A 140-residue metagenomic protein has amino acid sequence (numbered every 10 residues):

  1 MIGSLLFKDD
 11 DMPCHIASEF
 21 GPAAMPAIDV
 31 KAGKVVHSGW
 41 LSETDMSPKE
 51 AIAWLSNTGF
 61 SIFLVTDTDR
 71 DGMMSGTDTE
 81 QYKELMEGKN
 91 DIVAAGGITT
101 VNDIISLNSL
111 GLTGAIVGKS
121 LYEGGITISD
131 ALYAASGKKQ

Functional and structural regions predicted by a protein language model:
M1-D71: Conserved anion-binding
L5, L41, M74, I98-T99 (+3 more regions): Gly/Ser/Thr-rich beta-alpha loop segments that engage phosphate groups in nucleotides
D9-C14, E80-V117: Catalytic cores of alpha/beta
D10, D45, K49, S75-T79 (+2 more regions): Electropositive phosphate-/nucleotide-binding environments in soluble metabolic enzymes
M12-C14, V36-G39, M74-T77, I104-S106 (+1 more regions): Short, well-ordered secondary-structure micro-motifs
P13-E19, N108-L110, G114-Q140: C-terminal helical cap(s) of enzyme catalytic domains, especially alpha/beta-barrels
I16, W54-T58, L85, L107 (+1 more regions): Generic structural signal for hydrophobic
V30, D69, M73, T77 (+1 more regions): Short beta->alpha linker loops
